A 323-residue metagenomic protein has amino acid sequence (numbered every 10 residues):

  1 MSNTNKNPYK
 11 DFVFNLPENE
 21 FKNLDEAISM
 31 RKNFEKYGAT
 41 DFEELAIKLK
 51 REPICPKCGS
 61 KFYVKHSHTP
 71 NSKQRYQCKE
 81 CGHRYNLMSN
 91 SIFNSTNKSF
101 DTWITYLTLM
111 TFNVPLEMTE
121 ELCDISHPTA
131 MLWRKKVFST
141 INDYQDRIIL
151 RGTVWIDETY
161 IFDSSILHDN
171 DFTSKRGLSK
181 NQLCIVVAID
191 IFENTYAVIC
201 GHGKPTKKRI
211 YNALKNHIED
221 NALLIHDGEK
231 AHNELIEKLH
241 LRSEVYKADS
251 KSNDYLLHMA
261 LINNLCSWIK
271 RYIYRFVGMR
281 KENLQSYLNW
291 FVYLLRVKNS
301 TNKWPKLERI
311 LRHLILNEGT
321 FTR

Functional and structural regions predicted by a protein language model:
M1-R323: Residue-level recognition of single "structural anchor" positions that define or cap local secondary structure
